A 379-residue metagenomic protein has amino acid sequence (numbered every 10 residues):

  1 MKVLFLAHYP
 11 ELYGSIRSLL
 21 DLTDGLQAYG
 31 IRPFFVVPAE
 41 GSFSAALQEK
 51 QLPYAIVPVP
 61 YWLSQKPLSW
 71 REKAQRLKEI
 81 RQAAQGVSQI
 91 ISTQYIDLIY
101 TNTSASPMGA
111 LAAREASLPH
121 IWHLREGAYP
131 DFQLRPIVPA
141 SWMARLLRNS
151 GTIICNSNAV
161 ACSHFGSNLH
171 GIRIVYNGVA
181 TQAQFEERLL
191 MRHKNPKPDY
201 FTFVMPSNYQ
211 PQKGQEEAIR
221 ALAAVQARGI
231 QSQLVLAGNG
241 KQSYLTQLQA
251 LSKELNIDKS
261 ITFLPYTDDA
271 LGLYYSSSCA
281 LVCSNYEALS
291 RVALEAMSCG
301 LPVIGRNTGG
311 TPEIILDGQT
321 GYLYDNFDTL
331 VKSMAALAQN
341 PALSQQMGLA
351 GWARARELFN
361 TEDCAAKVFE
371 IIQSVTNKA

Functional and structural regions predicted by a protein language model:
I16-D21, F201, Q210-A224, L234 (+2 more regions): A conserved mid-protein helix/loop that constitutes part of the nucleotide-sugar donor-binding site
Y29-R32, Q215, I219-T262, Q339: A conserved nucleotide-sugar
A159, G178: Carbohydrate-associated surface elements
Y266, N285: Aromatic "clamp/platform" in nucleotide-sugar-dependent glycosyltransferases that forms part of the donor/acceptor
L271, S290-A293, T311: Short glycine/serine-rich donor-binding loops of glycosyltransferases
P302-G305, I315: Short hydrophobic beta-strand element within catalytic cores of glycosyltransferases and related nucleotide-activated
D317-D328, A336-P341: Conserved acidic donor-binding segment of nucleotide-sugar-dependent glycosyltransferases
A336, L343-L358, C364-E370: A short, well-ordered alpha-helix in the C-terminal region of glycosyltransferases
